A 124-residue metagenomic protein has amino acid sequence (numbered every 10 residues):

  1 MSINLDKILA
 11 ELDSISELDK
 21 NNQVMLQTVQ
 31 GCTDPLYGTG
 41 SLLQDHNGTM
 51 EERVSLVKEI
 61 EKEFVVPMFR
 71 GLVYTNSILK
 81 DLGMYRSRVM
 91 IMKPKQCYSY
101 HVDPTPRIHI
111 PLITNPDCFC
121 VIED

Functional and structural regions predicted by a protein language model:
M1-T75: Non-heme Fe(II)/2-oxoglutarate
N21, M84-S87, N115: Sequence-level motif detector for i,i+2 pairs with an aromatic at +2
T75-M90: Edge strands and adjacent loops of beta-rich recognition modules
R86-D103: Conserved short histidine dyad/triad with adjacent acidic residue
S87-M90, I108, C118: A broad, low-specificity signal marking well-ordered, structured residues that form hydrophobic/aromatic
K95, T105-R107, N115-D117: A generic structural motif
H101-P104, V121-E123: Short glycine/proline-enriched turns and hinge-like loops at secondary-structure junctions
P111-D124: A short beta-strand-loop-beta hairpin characteristic of the jelly-roll/cupin
